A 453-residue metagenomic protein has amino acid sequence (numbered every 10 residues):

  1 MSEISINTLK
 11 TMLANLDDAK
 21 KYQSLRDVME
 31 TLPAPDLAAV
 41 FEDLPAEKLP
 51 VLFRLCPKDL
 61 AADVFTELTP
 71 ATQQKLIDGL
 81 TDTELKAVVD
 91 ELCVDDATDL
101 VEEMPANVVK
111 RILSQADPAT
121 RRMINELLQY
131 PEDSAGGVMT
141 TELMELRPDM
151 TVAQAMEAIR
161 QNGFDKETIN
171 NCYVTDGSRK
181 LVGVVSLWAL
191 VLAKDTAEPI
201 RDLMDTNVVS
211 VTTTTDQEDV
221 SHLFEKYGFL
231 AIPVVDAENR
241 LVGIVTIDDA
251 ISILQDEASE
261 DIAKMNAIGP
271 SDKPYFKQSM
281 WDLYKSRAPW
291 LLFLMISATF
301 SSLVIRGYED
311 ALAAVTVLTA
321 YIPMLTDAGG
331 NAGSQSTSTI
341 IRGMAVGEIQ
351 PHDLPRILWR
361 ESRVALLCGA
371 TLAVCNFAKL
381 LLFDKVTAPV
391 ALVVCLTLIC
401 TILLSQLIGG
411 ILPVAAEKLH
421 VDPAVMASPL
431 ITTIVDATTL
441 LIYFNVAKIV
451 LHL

Functional and structural regions predicted by a protein language model:
M1-G269: Hydrophobic packing positions in regular secondary-structure scaffolds
A34, W290-A298, Y321, L325 (+15 more regions): Alpha-helical transmembrane segments in multi-pass membrane proteins
R122, D249-L283, S334-I357, V414-H420: Non-transmembrane, extramembrane segments of multi-pass ion/lipid transporters
P274-F293, P351-A370, A391-V394: Soluble-to-membrane junctions at the N-terminal ends of transmembrane alpha-helices in multi-pass ion-transporting
M295-L312, C375-V386: Juxtamembrane "helix exit" motif at the C-terminal ends of alpha-helical transmembrane segments in multi-pass membrane
V304, V317-S336: Hydrophobic, small-residue-rich transmembrane alpha-helices and their short perimembrane loops in multi-pass membrane
G307-Y321, D384-L396: Membrane-water interface of transmembrane alpha-helices in multipass transporters/channels
A415-V435: Interfacial loop-to-transmembrane junctions
